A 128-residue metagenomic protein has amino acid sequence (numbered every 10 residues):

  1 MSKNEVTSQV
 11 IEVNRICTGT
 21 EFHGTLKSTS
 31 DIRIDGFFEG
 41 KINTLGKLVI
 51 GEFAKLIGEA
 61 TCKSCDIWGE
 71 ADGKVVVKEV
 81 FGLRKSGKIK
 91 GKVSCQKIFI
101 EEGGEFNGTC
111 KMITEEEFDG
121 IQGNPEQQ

Functional and structural regions predicted by a protein language model:
M1-K27, D31-F37, E52-K55, D66 (+1 more regions): Intrinsically disordered, low-complexity terminal regions
F37-L45, V49-E59: Alpha-helical adaptor scaffolds
T61-F81: Amphipathic repeat-derived elements
